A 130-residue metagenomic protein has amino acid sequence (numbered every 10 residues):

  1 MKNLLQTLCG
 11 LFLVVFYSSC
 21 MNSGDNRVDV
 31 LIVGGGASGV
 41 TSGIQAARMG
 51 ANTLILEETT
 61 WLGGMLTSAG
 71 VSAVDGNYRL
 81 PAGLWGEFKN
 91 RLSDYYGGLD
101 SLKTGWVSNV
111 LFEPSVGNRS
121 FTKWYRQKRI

Functional and structural regions predicted by a protein language model:
M1-L4, I55: Generic N-terminal leader/processing signal
N3, L8, F12-N26: Bacterial Sec-dependent signal peptides at the C-terminal "C-region" and cleavage site
F12-F16, G39, T67, A73: Alpha-helical transmembrane segments and their juxtamembrane interfaces
M21, V30, N52-L54: Beta-sheet entry/capping signal
G24-S38: Beta1/beta-strand and adjacent pyrophosphate-binding region of the FAD-binding site in flavoprotein oxidoreductases
S38-G39, G117: Catalytic-loop motifs flanking and including active-site residues across diverse enzymes
Q45, A51-N52, E57-I130: Conserved N-terminal/central alpha/beta ligand/cofactor-binding core
